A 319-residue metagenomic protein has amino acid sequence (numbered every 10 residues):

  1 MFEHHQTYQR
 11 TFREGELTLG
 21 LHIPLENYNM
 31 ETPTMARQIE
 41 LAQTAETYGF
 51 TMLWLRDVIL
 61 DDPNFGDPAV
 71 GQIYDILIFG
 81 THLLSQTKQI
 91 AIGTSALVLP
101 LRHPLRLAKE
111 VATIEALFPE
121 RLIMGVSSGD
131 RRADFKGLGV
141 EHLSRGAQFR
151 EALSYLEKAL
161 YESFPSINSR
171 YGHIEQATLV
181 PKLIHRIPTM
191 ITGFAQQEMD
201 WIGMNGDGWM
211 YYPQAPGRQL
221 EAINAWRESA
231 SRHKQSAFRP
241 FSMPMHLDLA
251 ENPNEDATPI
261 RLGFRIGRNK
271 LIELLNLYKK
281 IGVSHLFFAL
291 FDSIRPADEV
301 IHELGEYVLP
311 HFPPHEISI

Functional and structural regions predicted by a protein language model:
M1-I319: Active-site-adjacent structural elements that line small-molecule/cofactor binding pockets in enzymes
